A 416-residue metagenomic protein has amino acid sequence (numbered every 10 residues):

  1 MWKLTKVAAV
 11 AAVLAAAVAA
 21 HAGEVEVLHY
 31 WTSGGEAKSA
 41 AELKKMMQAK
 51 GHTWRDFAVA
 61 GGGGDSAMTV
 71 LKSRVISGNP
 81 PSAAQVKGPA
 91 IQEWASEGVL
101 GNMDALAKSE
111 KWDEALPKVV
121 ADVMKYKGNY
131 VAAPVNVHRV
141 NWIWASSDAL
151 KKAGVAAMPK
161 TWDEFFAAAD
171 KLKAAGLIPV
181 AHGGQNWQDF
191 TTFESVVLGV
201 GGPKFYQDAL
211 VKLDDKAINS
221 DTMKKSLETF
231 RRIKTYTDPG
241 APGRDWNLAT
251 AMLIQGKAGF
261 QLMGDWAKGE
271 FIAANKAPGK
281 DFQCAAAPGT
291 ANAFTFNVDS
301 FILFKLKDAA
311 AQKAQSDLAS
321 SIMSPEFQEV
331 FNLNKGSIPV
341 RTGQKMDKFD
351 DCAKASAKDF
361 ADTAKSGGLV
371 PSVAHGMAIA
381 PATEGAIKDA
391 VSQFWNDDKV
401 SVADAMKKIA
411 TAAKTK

Functional and structural regions predicted by a protein language model:
K6-A9, A20-E97, S109-E114, A157 (+4 more regions): Conserved N-terminal structural module of periplasmic/extracytoplasmic solute-binding proteins
G23, K45, A49-K50, A153 (+3 more regions): Extracytoplasmic/periplasmic substrate-recognition and gating elements
Y30, T192, E228-A311: Extracytoplasmic/periplasmic substrate-binding proteins
P89-N141, F166, T192, Q283: Hinge/lid segment of periplasmic solute-binding proteins
D104-K118, G184, V200-K225, A273-A277 (+2 more regions): Short, solvent-exposed loop/beta-turn-alpha elements that line the ligand-binding surface or hinge of extracytoplasmic
Y126-V135, N141, F166-D215, A258: Extracytoplasmic/periplasmic solute-binding protein
P134, F301, V340-Q344, A357-A413: C-terminal capping/gating helix-and-loop segments adjacent to ligand/active sites or protein-protein/ligand interfaces
A169-K171, V211-P242: Glycine-centered hinge/linker elements that transmit conformational signals in sensory and ligand-binding systems
